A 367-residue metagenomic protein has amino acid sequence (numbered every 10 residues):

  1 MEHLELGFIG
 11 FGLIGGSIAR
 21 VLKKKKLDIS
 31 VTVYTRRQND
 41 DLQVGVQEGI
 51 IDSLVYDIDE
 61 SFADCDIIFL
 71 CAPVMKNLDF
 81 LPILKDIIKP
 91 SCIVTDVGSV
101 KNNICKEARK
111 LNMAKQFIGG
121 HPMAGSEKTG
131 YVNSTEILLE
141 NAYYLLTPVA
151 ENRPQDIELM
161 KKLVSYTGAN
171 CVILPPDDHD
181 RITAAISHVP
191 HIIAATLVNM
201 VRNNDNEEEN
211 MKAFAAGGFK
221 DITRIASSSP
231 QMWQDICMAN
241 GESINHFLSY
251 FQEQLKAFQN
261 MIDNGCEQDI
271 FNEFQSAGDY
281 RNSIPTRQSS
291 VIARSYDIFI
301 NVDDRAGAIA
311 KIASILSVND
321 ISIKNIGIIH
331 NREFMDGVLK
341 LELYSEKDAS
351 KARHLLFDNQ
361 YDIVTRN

Functional and structural regions predicted by a protein language model:
M1-F62: NAD(P)+-binding Rossmann beta1-loop-alpha1 motif at the extreme N-terminus of oxidoreductases
I58-I88, C92-I93: Rossmann-like NAD(P)-binding element
F80-V132: Rossmann-like NAD(P)(H) cofactor-binding subdomain of soluble oxidoreductases
L138-I225: Internal alpha-helical scaffold of NAD(P)-dependent oxidoreductase catalytic cores
E207-S276: Interdomain hinge/lid region at the active-site interface of Rossmann-like NAD(P)-dependent oxidoreductases
Y280-N367: A conserved regulatory-domain signal marking ACT and ACT-like small-molecule sensing domains and adjacent regulatory
